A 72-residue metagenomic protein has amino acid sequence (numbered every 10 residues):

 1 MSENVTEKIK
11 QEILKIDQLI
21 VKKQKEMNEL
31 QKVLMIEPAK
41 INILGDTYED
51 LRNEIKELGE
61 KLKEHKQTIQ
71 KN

Functional and structural regions predicted by a protein language model:
M1, E29-K32, L51, H65: Generic short amphipathic/hydrophobic targeting helices enriched at N-termini, encompassing Sec-type signal peptides
M1-K22: Short, charge/polar-rich alpha-helical segments
L14, V21, E49-K56, K63: Generic structural signal for well-ordered, non-transmembrane alpha-helical segments in soluble/cytosolic regions
Q18-E49: Short E/K-rich amphipathic alpha-helical oligomerization segments
I36-I41, E64-N72: Long amphipathic alpha-helical coiled-coil segments
